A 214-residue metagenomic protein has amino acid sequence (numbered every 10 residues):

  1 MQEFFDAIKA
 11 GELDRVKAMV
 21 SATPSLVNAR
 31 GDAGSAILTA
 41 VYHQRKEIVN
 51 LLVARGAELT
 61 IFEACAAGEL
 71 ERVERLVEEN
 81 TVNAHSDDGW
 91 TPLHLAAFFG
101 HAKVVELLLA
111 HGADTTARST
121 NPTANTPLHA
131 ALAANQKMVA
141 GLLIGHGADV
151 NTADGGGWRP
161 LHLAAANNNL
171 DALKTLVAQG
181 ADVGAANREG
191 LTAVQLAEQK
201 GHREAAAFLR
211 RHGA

Functional and structural regions predicted by a protein language model:
M1-E3, N50-E63, H146, A178-Q179 (+2 more regions): Ankyrin-repeat-protein effector appendages
M1-F4, A29-L38, E58-E63, H85-T91 (+3 more regions): Ankyrin-repeat boundary/"N-cap" motif
M1-T23, N28-L38, Y42-R75, F98 (+2 more regions): Intrinsically disordered, low-complexity regulatory segments in ankyrin-centric signaling systems
D6-G11, T39-R45, E63-E69, L95-H101 (+3 more regions): Ankyrin repeat A-helix N-terminal signature
R15, E47-I48, R72, K103-V104 (+3 more regions): Conserved ankyrin/ankyrin-like repeat signature
V20-S25, L51-A57, V77-T81, E106-D114 (+3 more regions): Ankyrin repeat domain, specifically the short helix-to-loop turn at the C-terminus of the second helix of each repeat
R118, N125, H129-A134, M138-G141: Alpha-helical adaptor scaffolds
N151-L196: Ankyrin-repeat and related helical/solenoid repeat scaffolds used for protein-protein interactions
